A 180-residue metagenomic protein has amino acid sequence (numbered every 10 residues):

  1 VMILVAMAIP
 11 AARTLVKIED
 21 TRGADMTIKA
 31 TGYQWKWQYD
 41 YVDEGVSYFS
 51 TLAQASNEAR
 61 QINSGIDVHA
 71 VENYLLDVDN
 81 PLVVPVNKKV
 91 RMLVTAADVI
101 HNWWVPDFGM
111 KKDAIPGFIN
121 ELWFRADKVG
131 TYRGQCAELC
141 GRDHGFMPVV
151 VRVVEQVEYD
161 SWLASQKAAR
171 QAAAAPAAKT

Functional and structural regions predicted by a protein language model:
V1-T180: Non-transmembrane, membrane-proximal soluble domains of secreted or membrane proteins
